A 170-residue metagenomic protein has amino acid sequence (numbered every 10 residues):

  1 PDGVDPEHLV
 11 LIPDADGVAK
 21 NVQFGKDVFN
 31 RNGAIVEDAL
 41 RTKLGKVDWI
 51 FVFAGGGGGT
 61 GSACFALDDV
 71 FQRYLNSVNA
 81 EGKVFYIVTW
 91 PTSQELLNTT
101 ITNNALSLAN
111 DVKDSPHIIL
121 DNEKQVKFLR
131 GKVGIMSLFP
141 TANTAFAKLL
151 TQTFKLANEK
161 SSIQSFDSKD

Functional and structural regions predicted by a protein language model:
P1-D170: Tubulin/FtsZ superfamily GTPase core signature
